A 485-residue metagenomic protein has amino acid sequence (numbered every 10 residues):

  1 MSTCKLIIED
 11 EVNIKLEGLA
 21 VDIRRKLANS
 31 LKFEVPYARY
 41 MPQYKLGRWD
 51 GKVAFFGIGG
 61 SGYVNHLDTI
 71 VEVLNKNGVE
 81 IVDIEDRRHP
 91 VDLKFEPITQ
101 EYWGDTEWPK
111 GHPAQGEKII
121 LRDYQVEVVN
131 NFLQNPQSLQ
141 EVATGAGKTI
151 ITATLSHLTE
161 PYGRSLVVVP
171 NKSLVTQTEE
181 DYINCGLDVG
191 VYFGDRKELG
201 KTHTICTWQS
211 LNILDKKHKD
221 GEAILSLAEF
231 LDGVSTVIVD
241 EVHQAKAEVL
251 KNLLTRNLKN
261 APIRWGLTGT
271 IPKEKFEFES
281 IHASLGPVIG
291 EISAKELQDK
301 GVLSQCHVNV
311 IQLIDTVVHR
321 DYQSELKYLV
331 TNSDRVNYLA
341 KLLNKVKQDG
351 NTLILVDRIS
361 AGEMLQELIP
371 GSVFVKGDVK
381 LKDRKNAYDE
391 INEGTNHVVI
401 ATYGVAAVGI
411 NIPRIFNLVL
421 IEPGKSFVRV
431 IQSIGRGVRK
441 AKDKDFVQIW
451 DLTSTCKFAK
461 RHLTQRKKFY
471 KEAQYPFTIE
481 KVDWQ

Functional and structural regions predicted by a protein language model:
R48-F55, D83-E141: Conserved pre-motif I regulatory segment
I70, S235-T236, E241-H307, Y470: Post-DEXD/H (motif II) to motif III coupling segment of the RecA-like Helicase ATP-binding lobe
Q134-T159: Walker A/P-loop
L155-S156, V318-D357, E363-E367: Conserved interdomain hinge at the start of the Helicase C-terminal
T176, D188-G200, L353-L355, E363-M364 (+1 more regions): Conserved helicase ATPase core of P-loop NTP-dependent helicases/translocases
G194-T236, A247-R256, V405: Conserved helix/coil segment N-terminal to the catalytic DExD/H
S280-N309, I314-V317, V428-I434, V438-Q485: A conserved SF2-helicase RecA2
K376-A473: Conserved RecA-like P-loop NTPase helicase motor core
